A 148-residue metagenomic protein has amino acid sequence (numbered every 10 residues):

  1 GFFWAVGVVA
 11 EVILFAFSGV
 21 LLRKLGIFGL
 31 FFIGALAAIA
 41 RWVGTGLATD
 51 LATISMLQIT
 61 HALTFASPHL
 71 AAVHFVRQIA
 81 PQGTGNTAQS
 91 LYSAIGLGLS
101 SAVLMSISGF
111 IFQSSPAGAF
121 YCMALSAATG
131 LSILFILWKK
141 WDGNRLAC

Functional and structural regions predicted by a protein language model:
G1-A10, A52, S90: Loop-to-transmembrane helix entry
I13-I27, F112: Helix-to-loop junctions at the C-terminal end of transmembrane segments in multipass secondary transporters
G29-G44: Structural signature of the two symmetry-related core transmembrane helices
R41-T45, H61, L134: MFS-fold secondary transporters
G44-L57: Helix-loop junctions at membrane interfaces in 12-TM secondary transporters
S67-P81: Intracellular juxtamembrane helix-capping segments at the cytosolic ends of symmetry-related transmembrane helices
A80-S93: Loop-to-transmembrane helix entry/capping segments in MFS-fold secondary transporters and related SLC/MFSD carriers
G118-L137: Symmetry-related core transmembrane helices of the 12-TM Major Facilitator Superfamily/SLC fold
